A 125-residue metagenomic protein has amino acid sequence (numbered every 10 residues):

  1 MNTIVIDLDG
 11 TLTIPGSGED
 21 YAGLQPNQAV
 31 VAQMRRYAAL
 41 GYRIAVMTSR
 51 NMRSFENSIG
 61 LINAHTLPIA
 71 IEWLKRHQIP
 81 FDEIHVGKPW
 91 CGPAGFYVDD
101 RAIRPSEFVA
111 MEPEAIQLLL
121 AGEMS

Functional and structural regions predicted by a protein language model:
M1-S125: Catalytic phosphate/metal-binding cores of nucleic-acid and nucleotide-processing enzymes, i.e., regions that mediate
